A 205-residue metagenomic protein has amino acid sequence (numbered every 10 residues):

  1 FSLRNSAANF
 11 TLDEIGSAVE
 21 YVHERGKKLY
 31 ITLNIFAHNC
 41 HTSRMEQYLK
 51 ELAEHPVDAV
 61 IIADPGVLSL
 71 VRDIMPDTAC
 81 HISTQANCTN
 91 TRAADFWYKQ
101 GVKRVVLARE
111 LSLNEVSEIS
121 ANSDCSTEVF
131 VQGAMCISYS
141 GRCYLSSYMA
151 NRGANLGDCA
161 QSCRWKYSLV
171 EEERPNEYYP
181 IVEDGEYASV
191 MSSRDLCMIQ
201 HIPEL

Functional and structural regions predicted by a protein language model:
F1-C88, V106-E110, N114-L205: Active-site pocket-lining/capping segments in soluble small-molecule metabolic enzymes
T91-R92: Conserved nucleotide-cofactor-binding alpha/beta core module
G101-V102: As written
